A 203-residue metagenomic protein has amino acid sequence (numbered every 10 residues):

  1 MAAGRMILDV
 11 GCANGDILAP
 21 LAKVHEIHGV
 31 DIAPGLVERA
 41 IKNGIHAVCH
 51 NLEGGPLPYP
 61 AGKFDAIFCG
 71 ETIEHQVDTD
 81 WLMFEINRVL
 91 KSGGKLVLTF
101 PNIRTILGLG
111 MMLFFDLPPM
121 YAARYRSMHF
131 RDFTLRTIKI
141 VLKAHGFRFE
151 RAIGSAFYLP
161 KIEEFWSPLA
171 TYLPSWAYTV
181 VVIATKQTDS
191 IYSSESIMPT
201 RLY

Functional and structural regions predicted by a protein language model:
G4, F64-D65: Local beta-strand N-terminus motif with an aromatic residue
G4-A13: Conserved class I S-adenosyl-L-methionine
M6, E26-H28, R148: Residues at the starts of beta-strands that form the adenosine-phosphate
N14-G55: Class I SAM-dependent methyltransferase SAM/SAH-binding core
D16, I32, R39, V77-E85 (+2 more regions): S-adenosyl-L-methionine-dependent methyltransferase catalytic module, highlighting the catalytic core
P56-A61: Short conserved loop adjoining the S-adenosyl-L-methionine
F68: A conserved beta-strand element that flanks and buttresses the S-adenosyl-L-methionine
E71-H75: A short His-aromatic
